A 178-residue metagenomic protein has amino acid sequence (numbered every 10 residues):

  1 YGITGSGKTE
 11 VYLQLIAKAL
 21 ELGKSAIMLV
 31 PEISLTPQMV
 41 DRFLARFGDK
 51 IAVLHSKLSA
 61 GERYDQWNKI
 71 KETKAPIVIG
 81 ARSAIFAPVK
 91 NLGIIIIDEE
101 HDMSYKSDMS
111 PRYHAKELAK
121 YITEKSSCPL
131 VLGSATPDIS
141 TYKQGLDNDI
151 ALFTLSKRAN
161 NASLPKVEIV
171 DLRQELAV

Functional and structural regions predicted by a protein language model:
Y1, K116-E117, Y121-V178: Conserved interdomain linker/interface between the two RecA-like ATPase lobes of SF2 helicase motors
S6-V11, K18-A45, E62: Conserved Walker A/P-loop ATP-binding site and its immediately adjacent core in helicase/helicase-like ATPase domains
G7, G23-K24, K74, S127 (+1 more regions): Glycine-centered short loops/turns at secondary-structure junctions
L35, L58-R63, P137-D138: Short acidic loop-to-helix transition motifs that present clustered carboxylates
R42-V78, F86-L92: Conserved motor-coupling elements within RecA-like helicase/translocase cores
I51-A60, D102-R112, E175-V178: Flexible beta-alpha connector loops of hexameric P-loop NTPases
K69-I77, A81-L132: SF2 helicase catalytic motif II
